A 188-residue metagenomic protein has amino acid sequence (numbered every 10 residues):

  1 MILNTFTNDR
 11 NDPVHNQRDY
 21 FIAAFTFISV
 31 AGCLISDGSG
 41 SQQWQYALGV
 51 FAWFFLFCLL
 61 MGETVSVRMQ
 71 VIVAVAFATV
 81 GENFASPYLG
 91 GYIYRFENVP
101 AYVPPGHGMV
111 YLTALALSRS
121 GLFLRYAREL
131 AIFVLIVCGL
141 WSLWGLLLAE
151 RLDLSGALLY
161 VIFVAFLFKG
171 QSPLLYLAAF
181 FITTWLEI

Functional and structural regions predicted by a protein language model:
M1-I188: Aromatic-rich, lipid-facing transmembrane alpha helices and their immediate juxtamembrane interface loops in integral
